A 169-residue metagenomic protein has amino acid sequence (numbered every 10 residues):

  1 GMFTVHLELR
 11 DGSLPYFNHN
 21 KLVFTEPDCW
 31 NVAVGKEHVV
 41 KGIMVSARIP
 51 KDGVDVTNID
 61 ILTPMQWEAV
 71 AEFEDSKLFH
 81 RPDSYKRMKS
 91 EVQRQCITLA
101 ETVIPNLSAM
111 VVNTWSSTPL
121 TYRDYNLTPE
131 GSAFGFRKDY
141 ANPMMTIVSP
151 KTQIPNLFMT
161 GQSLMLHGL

Functional and structural regions predicted by a protein language model:
G1-V56: Mid-domain catalytic core of redox enzymes that form a hydrophobic substrate pocket/lid adjacent to a catalytic redox
M2, E74-S84, M159-L164: Glycine- and acidic
G12-S13, V54-D55, R81-L120: Flavin-binding catalytic cores
P15-N18, A69-A71, H167-L169: Short helix/loop capping segments that flank catalytic or ligand/cofactor-binding pockets
V54, S163, L169: Short acidic/histidine-rich active-site segments
D55-M65, A69, Q153-I154: Short coil-to-beta-strand
T102-M165: A glycine-rich dinucleotide-binding beta-alpha-beta segment and adjacent secondary-structure elements that constitute
